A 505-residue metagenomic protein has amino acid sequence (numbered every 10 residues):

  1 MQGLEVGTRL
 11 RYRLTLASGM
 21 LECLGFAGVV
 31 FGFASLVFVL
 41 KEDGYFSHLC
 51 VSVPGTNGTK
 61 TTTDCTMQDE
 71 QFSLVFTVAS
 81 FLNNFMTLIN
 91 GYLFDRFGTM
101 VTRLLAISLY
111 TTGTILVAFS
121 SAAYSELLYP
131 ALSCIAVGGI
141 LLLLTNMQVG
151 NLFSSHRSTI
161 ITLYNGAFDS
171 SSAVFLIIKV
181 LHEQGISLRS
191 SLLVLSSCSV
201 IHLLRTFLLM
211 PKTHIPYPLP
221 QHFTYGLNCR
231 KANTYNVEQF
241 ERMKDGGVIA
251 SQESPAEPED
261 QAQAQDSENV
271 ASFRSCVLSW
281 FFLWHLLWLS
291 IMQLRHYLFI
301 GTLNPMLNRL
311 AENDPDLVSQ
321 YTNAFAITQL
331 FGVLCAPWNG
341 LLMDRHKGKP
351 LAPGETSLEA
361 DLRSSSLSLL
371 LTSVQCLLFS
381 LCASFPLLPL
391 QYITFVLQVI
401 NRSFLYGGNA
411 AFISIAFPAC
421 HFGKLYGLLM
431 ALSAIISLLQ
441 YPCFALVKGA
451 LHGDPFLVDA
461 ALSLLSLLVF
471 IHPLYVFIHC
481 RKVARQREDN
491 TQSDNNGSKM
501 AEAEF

Functional and structural regions predicted by a protein language model:
M1-D69, K212, P258-L283: Cytosolic juxtamembrane N-terminal segment immediately preceding the first transmembrane helix of multi-pass
R9, F85-E126: Conserved MFS/SLC helix-loop-helix module at the cytosolic interface between two early adjacent transmembrane helices
V29-L40, F273-A336, Y406-A410, Q440-Y441: Extracytoplasmic gate region of multi-pass secondary transporters
L36, L40, G138-N165, L303 (+3 more regions): Intracellular juxtamembrane helix-capping segments at the cytosolic ends of symmetry-related transmembrane helices
T59-T62, D69, L74-Y92, A173 (+2 more regions): Central cavity-lining transmembrane alpha-helices of secondary-active solute carriers, predominantly the Major
G113, Y124-L142, L390-F404: Hydrophobic core of transmembrane alpha-helices in multi-pass small-molecule transporters, especially MFS/SLC-type
I135, L142, N151-T206, F325-P337 (+2 more regions): Glycine-rich segments within core transmembrane alpha-helices of 12-TM secondary carriers
M210-F282, L287, L298, T302 (+2 more regions): Long, low-complexity inter-transmembrane loops of multi-pass membrane transporters
